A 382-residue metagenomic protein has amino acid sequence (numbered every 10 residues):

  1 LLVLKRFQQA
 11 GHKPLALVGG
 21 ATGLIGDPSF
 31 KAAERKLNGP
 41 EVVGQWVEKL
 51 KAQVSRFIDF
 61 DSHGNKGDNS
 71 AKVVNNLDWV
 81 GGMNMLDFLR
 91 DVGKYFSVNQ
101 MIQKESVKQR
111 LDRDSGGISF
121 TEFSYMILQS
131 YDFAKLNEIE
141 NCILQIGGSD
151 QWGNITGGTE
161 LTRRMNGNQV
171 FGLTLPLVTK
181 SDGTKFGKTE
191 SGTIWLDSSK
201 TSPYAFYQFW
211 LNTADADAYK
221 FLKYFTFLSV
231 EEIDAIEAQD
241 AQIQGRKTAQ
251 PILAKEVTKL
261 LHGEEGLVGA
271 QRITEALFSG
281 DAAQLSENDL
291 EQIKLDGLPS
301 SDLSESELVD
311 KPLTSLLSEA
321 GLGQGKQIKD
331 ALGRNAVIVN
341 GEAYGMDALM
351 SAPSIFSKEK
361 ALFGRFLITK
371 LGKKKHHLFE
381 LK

Functional and structural regions predicted by a protein language model:
L1-Q151, T156-T159, N166-F171, T184: NTP-dependent nucleotidyl-transfer catalytic core
R164-K382: Conserved nucleotide- and phosphate/pyrophosphate-binding catalytic cores in adenylate/nucleotidyl-handling enzymes
